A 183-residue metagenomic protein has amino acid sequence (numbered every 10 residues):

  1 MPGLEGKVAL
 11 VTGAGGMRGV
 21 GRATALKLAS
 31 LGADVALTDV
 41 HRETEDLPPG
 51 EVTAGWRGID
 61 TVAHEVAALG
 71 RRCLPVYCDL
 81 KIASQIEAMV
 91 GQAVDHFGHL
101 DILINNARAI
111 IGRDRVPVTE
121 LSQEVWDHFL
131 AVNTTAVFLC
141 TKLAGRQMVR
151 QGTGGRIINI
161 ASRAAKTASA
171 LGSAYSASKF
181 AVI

Functional and structural regions predicted by a protein language model:
P2-L37, R42: Canonical Rossmann dinucleotide-binding motif of NAD(H)/NADP(H)-dependent dehydrogenases/reductases, specifically
L31-T61: Conserved glycine-rich Rossmann-like NAD(P)H-binding loop of the short-chain dehydrogenase/reductase
W56-R57, Y77-M89, Q123: The beta1-alpha1 cofactor-binding region of Rossmann-like NAD(H)/NADP(H)-dependent oxidoreductases
N106-D114: Conserved NAD(P)H cofactor-binding loop of Rossmann-fold oxidoreductase domains
D114-V118, S122-D127: Substrate-binding pocket helix/loop in short-chain dehydrogenase/reductase
T141, S178: Active-site helix of classical SDR
S162: Residue(s) in the substrate-gating loop at a strand-loop-helix junction that position the organic substrate next
